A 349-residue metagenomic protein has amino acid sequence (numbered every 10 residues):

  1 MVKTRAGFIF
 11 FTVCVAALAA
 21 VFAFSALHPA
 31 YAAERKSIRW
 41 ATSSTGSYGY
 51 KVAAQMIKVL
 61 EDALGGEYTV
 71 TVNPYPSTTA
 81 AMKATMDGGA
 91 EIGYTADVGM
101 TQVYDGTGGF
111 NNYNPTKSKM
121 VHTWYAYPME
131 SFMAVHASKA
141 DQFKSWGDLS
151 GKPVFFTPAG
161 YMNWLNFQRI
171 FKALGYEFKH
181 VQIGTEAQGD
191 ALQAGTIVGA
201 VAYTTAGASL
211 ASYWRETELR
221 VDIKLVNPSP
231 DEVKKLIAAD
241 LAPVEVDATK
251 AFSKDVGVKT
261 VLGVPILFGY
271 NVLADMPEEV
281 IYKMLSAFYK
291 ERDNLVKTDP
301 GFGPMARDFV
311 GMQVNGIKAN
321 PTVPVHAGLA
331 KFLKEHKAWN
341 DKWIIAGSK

Functional and structural regions predicted by a protein language model:
M1-I9: N-terminal secretory signal peptides that target proteins for export/translocation
A17-P29: C-terminal segment of classical bacterial N-terminal signal peptides
S37-A63, Y68-T71, E130-A194, T205 (+2 more regions): Bilobed "Venus flytrap"/periplasmic-binding protein-like clamshell domains and structurally analogous long
I57-G65, M86-A90, D105, S138 (+6 more regions): Sec-exported extracytoplasmic/periplasmic mature domains
T69, N73-Y94: Divalent cation-coordinating acidic motifs and surrounding scaffolds that mediate Ca2+/Mg2+/Mn2+/Zn2+-dependent binding
D97-G99, G106-P115, H122, V135-K139 (+1 more regions): Pocket-lining segment of extracytoplasmic ligand-binding domains
S145, S150-F167, D240-V310: Ligand-binding clefts/hinges and TM-proximal coupling segments of bilobed small-molecule sensing domains
A187, T204-L225, I237, E279-K349: An extracytoplasmic/periplasmic, membrane-proximal ligand-sensing/linker region
